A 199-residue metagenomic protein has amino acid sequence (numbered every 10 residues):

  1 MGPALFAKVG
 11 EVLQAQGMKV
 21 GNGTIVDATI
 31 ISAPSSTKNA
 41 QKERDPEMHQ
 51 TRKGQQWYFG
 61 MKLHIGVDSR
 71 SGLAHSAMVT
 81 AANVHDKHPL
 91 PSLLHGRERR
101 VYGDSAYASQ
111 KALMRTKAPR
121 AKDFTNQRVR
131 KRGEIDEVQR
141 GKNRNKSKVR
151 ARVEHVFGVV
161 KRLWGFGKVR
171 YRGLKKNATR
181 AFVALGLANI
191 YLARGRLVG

Functional and structural regions predicted by a protein language model:
M1-K122, N126, F182-I190, R194-G195: Polybasic low-complexity intrinsically disordered regions
R99-R100, S105-T179: Helix-centered, glycine/charged polyanion-binding patches within enzymatic domains that contact phosphate-containing
G165-V169, N189-G199: Short helix-capping/linker segments at secondary-structure and domain boundaries
